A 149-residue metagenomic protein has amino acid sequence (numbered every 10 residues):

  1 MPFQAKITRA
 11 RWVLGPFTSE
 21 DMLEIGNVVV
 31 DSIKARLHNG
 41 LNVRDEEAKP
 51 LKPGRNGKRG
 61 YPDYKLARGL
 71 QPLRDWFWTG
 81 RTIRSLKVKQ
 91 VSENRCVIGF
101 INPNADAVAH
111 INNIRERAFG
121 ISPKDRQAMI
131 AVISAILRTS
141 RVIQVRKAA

Functional and structural regions predicted by a protein language model:
M1-A149: Short, Lys/Arg-rich flexible segments
